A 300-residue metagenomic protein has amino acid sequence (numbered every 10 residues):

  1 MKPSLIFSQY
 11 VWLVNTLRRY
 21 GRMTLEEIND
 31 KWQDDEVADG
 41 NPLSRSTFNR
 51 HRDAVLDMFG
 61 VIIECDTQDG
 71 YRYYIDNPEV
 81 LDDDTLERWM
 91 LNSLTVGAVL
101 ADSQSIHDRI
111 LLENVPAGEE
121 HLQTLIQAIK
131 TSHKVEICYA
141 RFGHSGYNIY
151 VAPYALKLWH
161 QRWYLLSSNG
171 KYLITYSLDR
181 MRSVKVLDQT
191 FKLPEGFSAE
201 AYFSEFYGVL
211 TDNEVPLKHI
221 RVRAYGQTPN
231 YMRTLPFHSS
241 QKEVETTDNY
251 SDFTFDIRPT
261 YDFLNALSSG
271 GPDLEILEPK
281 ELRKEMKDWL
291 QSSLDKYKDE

Functional and structural regions predicted by a protein language model:
M1-T85, S292-E300: Short, basic/aromatic recognition patches that contact phosphate-bearing ligands
V11, L25, D53, G60 (+1 more regions): Bulky hydrophobic/aromatic content
L13, F48, S132, V222 (+1 more regions): A residue-level signal for conserved active-site and pocket-lining positions in enzyme catalytic cores
R22, Y150, T175, T254 (+1 more regions): Short aromatic/basic micro-patch
I63, L156, V184, E243-V244: A structural signal for short hydrophobic beta-strand segments in well-ordered beta-sheet cores
R72, E136, Y164-L166, D252 (+1 more regions): General beta-strand recognition
R109-R221: Core beta-strand-centered patch of the WYL/Sm-like small regulatory domain
S204-E300: Polybasic (Lys/Arg-rich)
